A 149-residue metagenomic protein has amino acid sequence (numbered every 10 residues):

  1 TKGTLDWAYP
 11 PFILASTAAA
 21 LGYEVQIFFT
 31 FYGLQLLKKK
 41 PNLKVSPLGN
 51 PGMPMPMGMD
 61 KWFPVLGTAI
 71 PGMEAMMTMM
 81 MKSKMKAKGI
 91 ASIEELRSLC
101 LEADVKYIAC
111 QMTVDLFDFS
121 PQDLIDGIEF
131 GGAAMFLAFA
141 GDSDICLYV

Functional and structural regions predicted by a protein language model:
T1-A8, L37-K40, K84-K88: Short, glycine-rich nucleotide/cofactor-binding loops
A8-G22, I27: Histidine-anchored nucleotide/phosphate-binding helix
A19-A20, L101, A140-G141: Anion (oxyanion) recognition and catalysis
V25-F31, I108-Q111: Short internal beta-strands
L34-P47: N-terminal beta-loop-helix "entrance" segment that forms/cooperates in small-molecule cofactor or anionic ligand
V45-M85, G89: A glycine-rich helix N-cap at a beta->alpha junction
E74-M135: A charged, amphipathic interaction segment
A138-Y148: Gly/Ser-rich helix-loop-strand patches that form or flank binding pockets for ribonucleotide-derived cofactors
